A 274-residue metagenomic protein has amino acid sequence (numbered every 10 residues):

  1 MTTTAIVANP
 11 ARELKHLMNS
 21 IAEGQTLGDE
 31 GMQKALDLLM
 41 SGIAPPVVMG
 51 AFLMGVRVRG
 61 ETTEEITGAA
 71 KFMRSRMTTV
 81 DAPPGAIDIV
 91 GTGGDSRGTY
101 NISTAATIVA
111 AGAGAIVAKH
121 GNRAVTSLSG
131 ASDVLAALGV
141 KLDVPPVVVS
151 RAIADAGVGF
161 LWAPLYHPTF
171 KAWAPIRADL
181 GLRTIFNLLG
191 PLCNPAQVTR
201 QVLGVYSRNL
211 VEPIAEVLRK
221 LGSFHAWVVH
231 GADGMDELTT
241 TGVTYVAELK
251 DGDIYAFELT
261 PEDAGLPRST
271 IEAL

Functional and structural regions predicted by a protein language model:
T2-G98, A113, S269-I271: Acidic, glycine/proline-rich low-complexity segments that act as flexible tails and inter-domain linkers
T2-S20, T26-L27, S75-T78, T99 (+3 more regions): Glycine-rich anion-binding loops and their surrounding alpha/beta cores
E23, S41, R59, V90-G93 (+7 more regions): Short glycine-rich loop/turn motifs that provide flexible caps or phosphate-binding loops at active sites
K34, G68, F72, I108 (+2 more regions): Alpha-helical scaffolding segments of alpha/beta enzyme cores, especially the outer helices of TIM-barrel or partial
V48-M49, V117-H120, V228: Short beta-strand segments at enzyme active-site cores
A82-V90, A118-A124, I185-L192: Core alpha/beta catalytic barrel or barrel-like domain that forms the active/cofactor pocket in diverse metabolic
G91, D95-A152: A generic, well-ordered mixed alpha/beta core segment in the N-terminal half of proteins
